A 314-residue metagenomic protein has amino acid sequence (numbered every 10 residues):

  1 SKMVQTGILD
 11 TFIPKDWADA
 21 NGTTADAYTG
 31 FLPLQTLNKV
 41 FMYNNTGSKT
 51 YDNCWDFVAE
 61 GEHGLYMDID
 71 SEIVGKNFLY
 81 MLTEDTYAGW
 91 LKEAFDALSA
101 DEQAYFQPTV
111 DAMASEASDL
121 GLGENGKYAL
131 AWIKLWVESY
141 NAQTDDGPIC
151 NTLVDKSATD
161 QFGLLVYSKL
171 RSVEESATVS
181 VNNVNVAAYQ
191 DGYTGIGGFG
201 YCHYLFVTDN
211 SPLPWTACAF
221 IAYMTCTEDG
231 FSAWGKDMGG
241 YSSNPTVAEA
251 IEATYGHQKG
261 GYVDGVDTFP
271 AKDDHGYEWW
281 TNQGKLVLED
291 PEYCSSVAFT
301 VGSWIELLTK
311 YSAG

Functional and structural regions predicted by a protein language model:
S1, K39, T46-K49, S71-G75 (+4 more regions): Solvent-exposed loop/turn segments at secondary-structure junctions within structured extracellular/periplasmic domains
S1-P148: Extracytoplasmic ligand-binding site segments that recognize negatively charged/polar headgroups
V4, W55, A59, L79-T83 (+7 more regions): Non-transmembrane alpha-helical segments in soluble domains of secreted/periplasmic/extracellular proteins
V40-G47, T83-E84, G200-L213, A233: A bilobed periplasmic-binding-protein/Venus flytrap-type ligand-binding module shared by bacterial periplasmic
N45, G61, I69, L82-T86 (+7 more regions): Sec/Tat-exported extracytoplasmic proteins
Y128, E138-N210: Extracytoplasmic/periplasmic substrate-binding proteins
H203-T281: Mature extracytoplasmic/periplasmic domains
P270-G314: Conserved C-terminal helix/tail region of periplasmic/extracytoplasmic solute-binding proteins
